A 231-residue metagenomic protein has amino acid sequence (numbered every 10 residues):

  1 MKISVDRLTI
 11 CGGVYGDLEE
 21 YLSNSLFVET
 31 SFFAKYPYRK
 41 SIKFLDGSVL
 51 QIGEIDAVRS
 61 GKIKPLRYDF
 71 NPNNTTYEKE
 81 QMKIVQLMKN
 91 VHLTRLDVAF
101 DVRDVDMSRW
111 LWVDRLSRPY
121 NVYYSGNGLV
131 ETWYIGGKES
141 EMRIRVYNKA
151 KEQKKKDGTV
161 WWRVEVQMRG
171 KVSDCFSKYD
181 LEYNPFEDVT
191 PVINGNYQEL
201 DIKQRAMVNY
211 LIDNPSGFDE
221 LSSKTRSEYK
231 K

Functional and structural regions predicted by a protein language model:
M1-L221: Structured, helix-rich domain cores that form ligand/interaction pockets
R226-K230: Helix-turn-helix DNA-binding helix
